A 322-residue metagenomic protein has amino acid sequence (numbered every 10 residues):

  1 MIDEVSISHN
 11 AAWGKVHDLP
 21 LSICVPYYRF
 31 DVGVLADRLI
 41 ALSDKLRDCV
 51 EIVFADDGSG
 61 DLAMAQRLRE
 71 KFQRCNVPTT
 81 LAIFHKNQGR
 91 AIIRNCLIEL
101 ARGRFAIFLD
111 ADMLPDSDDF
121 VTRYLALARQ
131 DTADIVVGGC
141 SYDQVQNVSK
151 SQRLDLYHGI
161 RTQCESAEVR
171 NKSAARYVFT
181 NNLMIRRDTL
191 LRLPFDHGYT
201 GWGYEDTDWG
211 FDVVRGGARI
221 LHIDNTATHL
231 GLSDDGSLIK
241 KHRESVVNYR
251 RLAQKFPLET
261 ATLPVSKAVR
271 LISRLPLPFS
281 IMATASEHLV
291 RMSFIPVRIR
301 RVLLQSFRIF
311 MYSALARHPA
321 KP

Functional and structural regions predicted by a protein language model:
M1-A41: N-proximal low-complexity "stem/linker" segments adjacent to membrane-targeting elements
L39-I83: Acidic donor-binding segment of Leloir-type glycosyltransferases
F84-A101: Glycine-rich, basic loop-to-helix element that forms the pyrophosphate-binding segment of sugar-nucleotide handling
A106: Short aromatic/hydrophobic "clamp" motif used to bind/position activated sugar donors
D119-S151: Conserved donor NDP-sugar-binding/catalytic core segment of glycosyltransferases
D155-A175: Short, flexible, basic/aromatic active-site loop/helix in glycosyltransferases
G201-W209: Acidic donor-binding loop at a coil-to-helix junction in glycosyltransferase catalytic cores that engages
R243-V247, A261-P322: Non-catalytic, C-terminal membrane-associated alpha-helical segments of glycosyltransferases
